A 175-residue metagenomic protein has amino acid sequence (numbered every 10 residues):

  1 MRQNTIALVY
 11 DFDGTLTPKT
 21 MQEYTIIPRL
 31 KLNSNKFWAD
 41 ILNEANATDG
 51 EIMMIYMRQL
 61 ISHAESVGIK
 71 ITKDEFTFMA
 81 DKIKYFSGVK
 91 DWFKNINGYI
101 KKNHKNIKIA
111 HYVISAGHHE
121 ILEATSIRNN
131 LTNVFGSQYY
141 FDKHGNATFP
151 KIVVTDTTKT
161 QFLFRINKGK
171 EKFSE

Functional and structural regions predicted by a protein language model:
M1-A147: Alpha-helical substrate-recognition element adjacent to the catalytic core
V134-E175: Conserved acidic, metal-coordinating active-site core of Asp-based, Mg2+-dependent phosphoryl-transfer enzymes
